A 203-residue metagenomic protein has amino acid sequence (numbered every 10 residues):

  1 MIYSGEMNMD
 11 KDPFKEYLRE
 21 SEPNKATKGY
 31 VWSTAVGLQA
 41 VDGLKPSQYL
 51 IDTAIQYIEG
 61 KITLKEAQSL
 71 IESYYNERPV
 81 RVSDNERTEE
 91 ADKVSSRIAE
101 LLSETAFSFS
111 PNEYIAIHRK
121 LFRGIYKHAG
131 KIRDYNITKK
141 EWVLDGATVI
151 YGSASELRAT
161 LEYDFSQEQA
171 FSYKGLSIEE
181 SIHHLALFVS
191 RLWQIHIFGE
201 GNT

Functional and structural regions predicted by a protein language model:
M1-T203: FIC/Doc superfamily catalytic core
